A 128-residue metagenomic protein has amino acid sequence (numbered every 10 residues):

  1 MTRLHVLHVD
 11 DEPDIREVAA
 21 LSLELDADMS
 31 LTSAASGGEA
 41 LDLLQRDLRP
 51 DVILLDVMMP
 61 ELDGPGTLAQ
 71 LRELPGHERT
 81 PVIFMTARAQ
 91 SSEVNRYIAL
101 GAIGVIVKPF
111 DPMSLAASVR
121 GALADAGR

Functional and structural regions predicted by a protein language model:
R3-D14, A19-L23, I53: Conserved acidic segment of CheY-like receiver
S33-V52: Acidic, metal-coordinating helix/loop segments flanking the phosphotransfer/catalytic sites of two-component signaling
M59: Receiver (REC) domain active-site loop signature in two-component systems and cognate sites in sensor histidine kinases
I103: Short, glycine/charged-rich "phosphate-handling" switch motifs in NTP-dependent and phosphotransfer domains
F110-V119: C-terminal output helix
